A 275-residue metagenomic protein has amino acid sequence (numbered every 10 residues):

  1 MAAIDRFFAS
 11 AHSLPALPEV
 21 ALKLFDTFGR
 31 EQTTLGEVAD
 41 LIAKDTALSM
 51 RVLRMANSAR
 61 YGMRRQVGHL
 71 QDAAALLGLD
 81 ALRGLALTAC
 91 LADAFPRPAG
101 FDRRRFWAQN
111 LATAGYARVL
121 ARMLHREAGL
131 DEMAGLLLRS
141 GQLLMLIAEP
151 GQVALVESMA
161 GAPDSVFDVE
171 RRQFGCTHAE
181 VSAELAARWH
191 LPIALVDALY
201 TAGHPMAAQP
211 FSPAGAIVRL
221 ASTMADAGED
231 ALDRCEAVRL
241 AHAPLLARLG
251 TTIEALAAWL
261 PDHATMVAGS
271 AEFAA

Functional and structural regions predicted by a protein language model:
M1-Q152, E157-L240, A274-A275: Conserved alpha-helical "signature site" that marks functionally important helical segments or helix/loop junctions
M1-R6, A243-A275: Terminal helices and disordered tails flanking the catalytic cores of nucleotide-processing hydrolases
